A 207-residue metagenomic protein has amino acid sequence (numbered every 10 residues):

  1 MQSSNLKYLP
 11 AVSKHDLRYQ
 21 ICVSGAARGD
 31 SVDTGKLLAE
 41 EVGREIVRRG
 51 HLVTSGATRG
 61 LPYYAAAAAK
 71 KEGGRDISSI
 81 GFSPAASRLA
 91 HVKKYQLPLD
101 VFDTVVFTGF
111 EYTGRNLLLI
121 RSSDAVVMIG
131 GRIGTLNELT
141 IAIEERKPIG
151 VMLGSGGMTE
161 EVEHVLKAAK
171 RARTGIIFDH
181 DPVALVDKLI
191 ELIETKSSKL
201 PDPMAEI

Functional and structural regions predicted by a protein language model:
Y8-L9, H15-L17, G29, L37-V47 (+2 more regions): Acidic/glycine-enriched connector segments
R18-C22: Residues that mark the start of a beta-strand
G50-V53, S78, T174-I176: Short active-site oxyanion
S78-S83, L136-E138, E144-E163: Short, acidic/small-residue loops that bind anionic groups at enzyme active sites
K93-L97, E161-A169: Short, aromatic/basic amphipathic alpha-helical patches
V105-G109, R173-K188: Short acidic-hydrophobic, aromatic-tinged amphipathic segments that line or gate anion-handling sites
E145-M152, K170, A184, I190: Internal alpha/beta core interface subdomains
I193-I207: C-terminal amphipathic helix plus adjacent low-complexity, charged tail appended to glycosyltransferase catalytic
